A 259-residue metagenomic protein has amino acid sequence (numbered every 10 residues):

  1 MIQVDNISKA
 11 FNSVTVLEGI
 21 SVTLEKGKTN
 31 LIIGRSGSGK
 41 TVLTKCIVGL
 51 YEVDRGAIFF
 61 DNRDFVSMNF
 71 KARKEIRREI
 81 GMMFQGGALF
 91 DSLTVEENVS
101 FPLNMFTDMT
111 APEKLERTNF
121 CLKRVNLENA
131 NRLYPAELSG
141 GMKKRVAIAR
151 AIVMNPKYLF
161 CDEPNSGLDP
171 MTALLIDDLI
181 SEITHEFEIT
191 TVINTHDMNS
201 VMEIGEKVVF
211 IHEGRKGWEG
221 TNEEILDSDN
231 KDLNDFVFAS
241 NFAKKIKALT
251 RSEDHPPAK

Functional and structural regions predicted by a protein language model:
V48: Helix-to-loop junction immediately C-terminal to a conserved catalytic motif
R63-D64, A111-N129: Conserved ABC ATPase "signature" region
L93-F101: Short coil-to-helix segment of the ABC ATPase nucleotide-binding domain corresponding to the Q-loop/switch region
Y134-L138, M142: Conserved ABC ATPase signature
V153-K157: A short, proline-enriched helix->beta-strand linker immediately N-terminal to the Walker B motif in ABC-type P-loop
L159-D162: Catalytic Walker B motif of ABC-type/P-loop ATPase nucleotide-binding domains
P170-T172: Helix N-cap at the start of a conserved alpha-helix in ABC-type nucleotide-binding domains
